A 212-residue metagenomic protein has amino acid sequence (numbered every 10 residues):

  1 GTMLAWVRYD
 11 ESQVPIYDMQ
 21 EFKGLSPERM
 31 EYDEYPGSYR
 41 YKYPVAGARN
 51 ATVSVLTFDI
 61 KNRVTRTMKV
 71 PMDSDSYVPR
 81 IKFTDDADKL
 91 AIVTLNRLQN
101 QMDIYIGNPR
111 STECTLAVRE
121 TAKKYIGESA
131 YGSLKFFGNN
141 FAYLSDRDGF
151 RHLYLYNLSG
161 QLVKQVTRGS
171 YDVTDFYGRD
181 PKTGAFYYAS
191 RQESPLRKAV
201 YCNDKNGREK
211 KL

Functional and structural regions predicted by a protein language model:
G1-T2, S54-L56, P79-I81, S129-N139: Signature of short aromatic-glycine-proline-rich micro-motifs recurring in repeat-based ectodomains
G1-T67: Predominantly five- to eight-bladed beta-propeller fold
A5-E11, V45-R49, F83-D85, A91-L98 (+7 more regions): Beta-strand C-termini and the immediately following turn/loop, strongest in propeller blades
V53, P79, G132, R151 (+2 more regions): Structural signature of WD-repeat beta-propeller blades
V53-I60, Y105-T112, L155-S159, Y201-K205: Beta-propeller blade signature
I60, R66, P71-I92, N96: Long hydrophobic segments that form regular secondary structure
R66-V70, T115-K124, L162-T167, R208-L212: A short beta-strand motif characteristic of beta-propeller blades
D73-V78, A122-Y131, S170-F176: Short glycine-/Asp-/Thr-/Trp-enriched loop segments that recur within the blades of beta-propeller repeat domains
